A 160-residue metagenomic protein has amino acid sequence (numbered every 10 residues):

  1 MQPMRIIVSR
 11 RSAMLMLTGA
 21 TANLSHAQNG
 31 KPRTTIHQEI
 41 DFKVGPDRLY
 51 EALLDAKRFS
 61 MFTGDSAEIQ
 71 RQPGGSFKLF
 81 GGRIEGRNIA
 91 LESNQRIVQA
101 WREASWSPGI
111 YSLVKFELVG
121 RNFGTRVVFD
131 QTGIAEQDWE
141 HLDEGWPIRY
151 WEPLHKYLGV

Functional and structural regions predicted by a protein language model:
Q2-A20: N-terminal secretory signal peptides and thylakoid transit peptides that target proteins across membranes
L15-E68: Hydrophobic ligand-binding cavity/cleft-lining segments
Q38-I40, G86-I89, S112-V119: Hydrophobic/aromatic beta-strand elements that line small-molecule binding cavities or substrate pockets in beta-rich
R48, K57-R96: Short beta-edge strand/loop motif at the mouth of beta-sheet-based domains
N94-R102, V128: Short, solvent-exposed secondary-structure boundary/capping segments
W106-I148: Beta-strand/loop substructures that line and gate deep hydrophobic ligand-binding cavities in soluble
